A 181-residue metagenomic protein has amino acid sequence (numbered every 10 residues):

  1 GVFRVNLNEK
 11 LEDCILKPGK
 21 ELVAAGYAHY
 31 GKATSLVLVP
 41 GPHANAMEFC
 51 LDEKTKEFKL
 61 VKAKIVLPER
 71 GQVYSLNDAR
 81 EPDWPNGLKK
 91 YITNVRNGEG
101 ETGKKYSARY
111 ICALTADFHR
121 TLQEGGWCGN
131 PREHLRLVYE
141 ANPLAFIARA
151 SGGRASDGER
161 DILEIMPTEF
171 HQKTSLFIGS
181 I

Functional and structural regions predicted by a protein language model:
G1-I181: IMPase-like, lithium-sensitive Mg2+-dependent phosphomonoesterase catalytic core
